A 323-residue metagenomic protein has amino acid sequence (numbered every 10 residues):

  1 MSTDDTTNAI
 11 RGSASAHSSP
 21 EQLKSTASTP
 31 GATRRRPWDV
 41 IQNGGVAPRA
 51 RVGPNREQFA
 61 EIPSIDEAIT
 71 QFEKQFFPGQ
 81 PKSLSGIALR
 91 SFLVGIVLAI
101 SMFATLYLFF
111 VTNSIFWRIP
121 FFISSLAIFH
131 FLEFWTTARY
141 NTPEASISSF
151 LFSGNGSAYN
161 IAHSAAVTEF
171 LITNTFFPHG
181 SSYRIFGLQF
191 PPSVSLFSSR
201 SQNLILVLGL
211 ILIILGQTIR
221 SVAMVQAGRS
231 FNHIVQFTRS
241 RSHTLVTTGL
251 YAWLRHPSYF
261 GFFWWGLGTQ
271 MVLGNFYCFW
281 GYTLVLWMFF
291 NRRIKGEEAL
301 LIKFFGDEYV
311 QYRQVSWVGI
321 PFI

Functional and structural regions predicted by a protein language model:
S2-R241, G268-I323: Membrane-anchoring alpha-helices and their flanking helix-loop junctions
S91-L98, R255-F263: Short hydrophobic alpha-helical membrane-embedded segments
I234-F262: Active-site-proximal inter-transmembrane loops
